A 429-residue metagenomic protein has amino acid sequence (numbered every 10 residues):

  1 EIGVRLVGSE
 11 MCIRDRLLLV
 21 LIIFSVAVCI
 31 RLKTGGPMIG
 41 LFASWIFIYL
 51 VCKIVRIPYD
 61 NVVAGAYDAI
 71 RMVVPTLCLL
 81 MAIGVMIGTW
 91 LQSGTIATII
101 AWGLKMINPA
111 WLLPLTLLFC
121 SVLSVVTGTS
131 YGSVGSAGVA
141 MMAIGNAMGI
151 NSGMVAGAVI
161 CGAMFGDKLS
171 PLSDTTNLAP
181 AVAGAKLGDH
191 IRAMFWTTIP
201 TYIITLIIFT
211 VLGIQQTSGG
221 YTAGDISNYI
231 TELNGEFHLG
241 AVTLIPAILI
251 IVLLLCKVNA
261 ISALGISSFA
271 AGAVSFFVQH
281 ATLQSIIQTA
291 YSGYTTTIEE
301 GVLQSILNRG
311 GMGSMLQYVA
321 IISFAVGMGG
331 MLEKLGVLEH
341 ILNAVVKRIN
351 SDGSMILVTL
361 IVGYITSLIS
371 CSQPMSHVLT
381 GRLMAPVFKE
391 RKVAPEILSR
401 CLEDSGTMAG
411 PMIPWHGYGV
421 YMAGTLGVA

Functional and structural regions predicted by a protein language model:
E1-G8, I13: Single conserved hydrophobic/aromatic residue that forms the stacking wall/gate of nucleotide- or nucleobase-binding
R14-S25, K33-V55, L77-I83, P114 (+5 more regions): Hydrophobic mid-bilayer segments of alpha-helices in multi-pass membrane transport proteins, especially secondary
S25-T34, T95-P109, G149-V155, G213-H238 (+1 more regions): Inter-helical loop and helix-membrane interface segments of multi-pass membrane transporters/permeases
L32, K168-P171, A179-T231, E390 (+2 more regions): Juxtamembrane and boundary regions of transmembrane helices in multi-pass small-molecule transporters and channels
V55-I57, R71-M72, G149-G153, L178-I191 (+4 more regions): Juxtamembrane helix-boundary/capping and inter-helix hinge elements in multi-pass membrane proteins
R56-N146, I298-P386: Membrane-embedded alpha-helical segments and adjacent helix-loop junctions characteristic of multi-pass solute
W111-L123, G149-F165, S354-S367, R391-M412 (+1 more regions): Alpha-helical transmembrane segments of multi-pass membrane proteins
G132-A143, I160, S173-A185, N343 (+2 more regions): Re-entrant/interfacial helical elements at transmembrane boundaries that shape and gate the permeation pathway
